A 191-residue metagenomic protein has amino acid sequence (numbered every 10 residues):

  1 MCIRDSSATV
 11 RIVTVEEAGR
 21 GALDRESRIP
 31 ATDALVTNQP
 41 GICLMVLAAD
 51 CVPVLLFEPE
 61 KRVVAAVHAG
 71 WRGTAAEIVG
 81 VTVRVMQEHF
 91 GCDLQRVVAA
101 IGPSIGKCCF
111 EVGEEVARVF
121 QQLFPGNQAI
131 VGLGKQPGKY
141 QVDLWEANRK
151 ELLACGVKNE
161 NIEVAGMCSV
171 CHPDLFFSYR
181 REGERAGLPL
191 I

Functional and structural regions predicted by a protein language model:
M1-I191: Active-site microenvironment for binding and transforming phosphate-containing groups
